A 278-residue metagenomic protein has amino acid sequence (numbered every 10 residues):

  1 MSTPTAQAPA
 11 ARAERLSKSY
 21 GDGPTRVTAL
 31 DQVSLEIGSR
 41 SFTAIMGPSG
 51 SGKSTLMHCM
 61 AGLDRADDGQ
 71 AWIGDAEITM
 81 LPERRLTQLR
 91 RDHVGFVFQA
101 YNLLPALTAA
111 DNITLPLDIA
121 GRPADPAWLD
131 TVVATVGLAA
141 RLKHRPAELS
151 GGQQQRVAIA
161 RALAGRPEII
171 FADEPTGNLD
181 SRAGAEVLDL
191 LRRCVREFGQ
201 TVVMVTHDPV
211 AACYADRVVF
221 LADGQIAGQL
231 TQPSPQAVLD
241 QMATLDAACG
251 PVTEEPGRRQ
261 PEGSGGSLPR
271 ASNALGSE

Functional and structural regions predicted by a protein language model:
P24-V27, I78-G95, Q236-L239: ABC ATPase NBD coupling module
G69-E77: Conserved ABC transporter NBD signature motif
A76-E77, A124-A140: Conserved ABC ATPase "signature" region
L107-L115: Short coil-to-helix segment of the ABC ATPase nucleotide-binding domain corresponding to the Q-loop/switch region
H144, G165: Conserved signature/switch motifs of ABC ATPase nucleotide-binding domains
R145-Q155: Conserved ABC ATPase signature
I170-D173: Catalytic Walker B motif of ABC-type/P-loop ATPase nucleotide-binding domains
Q225-G250: Conserved beta-strand-loop-alpha-helix hinge in the C-terminal portion of ABC ATPase nucleotide-binding domains
